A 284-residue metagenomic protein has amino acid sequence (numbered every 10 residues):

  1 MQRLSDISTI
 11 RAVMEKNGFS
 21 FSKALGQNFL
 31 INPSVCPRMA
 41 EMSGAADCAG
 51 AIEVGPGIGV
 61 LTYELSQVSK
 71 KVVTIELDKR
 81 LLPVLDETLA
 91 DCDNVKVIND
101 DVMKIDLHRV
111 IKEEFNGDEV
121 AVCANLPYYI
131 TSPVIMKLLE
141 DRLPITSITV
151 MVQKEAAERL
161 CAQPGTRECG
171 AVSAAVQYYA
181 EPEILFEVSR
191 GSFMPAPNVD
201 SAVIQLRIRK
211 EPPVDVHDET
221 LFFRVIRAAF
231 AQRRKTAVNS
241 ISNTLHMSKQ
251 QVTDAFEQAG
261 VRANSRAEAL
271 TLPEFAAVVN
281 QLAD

Functional and structural regions predicted by a protein language model:
M1-R224, A228, E257, E268 (+2 more regions): Catalytic cores of RNA-modifying enzymes
A231: Conserved catalytic loop of SAM-dependent methyltransferase domains
S242-T244: Short helix-coil junctions and helix-kink-helix linkers
D254-A263: Short helix/strand-capping connector loops at secondary-structure junctions
